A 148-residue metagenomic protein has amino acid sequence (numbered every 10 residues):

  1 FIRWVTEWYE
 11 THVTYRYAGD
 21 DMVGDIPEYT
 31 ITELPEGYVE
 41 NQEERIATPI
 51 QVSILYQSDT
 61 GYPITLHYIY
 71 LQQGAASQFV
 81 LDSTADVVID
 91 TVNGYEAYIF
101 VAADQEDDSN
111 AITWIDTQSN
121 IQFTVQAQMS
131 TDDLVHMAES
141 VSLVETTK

Functional and structural regions predicted by a protein language model:
F1-V13: Membrane-interacting alpha-helical segments
V13-Y17, T146: Residue-level signal for secondary-structure boundary elements
R16-Q118: Short, solvent-exposed recognition patches
S119-K148: Surface-exposed amphipathic alpha-helical segments
